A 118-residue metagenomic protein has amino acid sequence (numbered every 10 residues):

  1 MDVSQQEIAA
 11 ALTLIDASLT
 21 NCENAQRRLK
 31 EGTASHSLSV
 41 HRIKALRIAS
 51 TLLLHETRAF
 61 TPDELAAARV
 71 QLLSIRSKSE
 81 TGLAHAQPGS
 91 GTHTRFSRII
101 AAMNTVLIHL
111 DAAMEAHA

Functional and structural regions predicted by a protein language model:
M1-A9, T13, R98-A101, T105-A118: Terminal, compositionally biased segments
D2, T33-L54: Intrinsically disordered, low-complexity linker/tail regions enriched in Pro/Ser/Thr and polar/acidic residues
E7-E23, S39-R42, E64-E80: Short amphipathic alpha-helical heptad-repeat segments
N24-S37, R58-P62, T81-T94, E115-A118: Charged, low-complexity interaction regions
A34-K44, A66, V70, G91-A101: Short, charged, amphipathic alpha-helical segments
A45-P62, T81-H85, A102-H117: Amphipathic alpha-helical coiled-coil segments
